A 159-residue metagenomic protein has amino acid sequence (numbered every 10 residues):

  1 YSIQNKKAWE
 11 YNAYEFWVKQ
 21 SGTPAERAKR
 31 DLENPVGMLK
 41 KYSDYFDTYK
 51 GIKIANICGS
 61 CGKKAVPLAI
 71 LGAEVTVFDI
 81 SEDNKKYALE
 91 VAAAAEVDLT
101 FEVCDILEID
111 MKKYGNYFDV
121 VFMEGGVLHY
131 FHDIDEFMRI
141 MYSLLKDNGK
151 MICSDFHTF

Functional and structural regions predicted by a protein language model:
Y1-P24: N-terminal, positively charged/glycine-rich alpha-helical extensions of SAM-dependent methyltransferases
G22-I52: Conserved alpha-helix/loop element of class I SAM-dependent methyltransferases that forms part of the SAM/SAH-binding
K53-I109: Class I SAM-dependent methyltransferase SAM/SAH-binding core
D83, I109, H129, T158-F159: Active-site loop signature of alpha/beta-hydrolase-fold enzymes
M111-V121: A short acidic, Gly/Pro-enriched loop at the edge of an enzyme's catalytic core that lines a small-molecule cofactor
D119-D135: A short SAM/SAH-binding and catalytic strip from SAM-dependent methyltransferases
D135-K150: A short glycine-rich, Lys/Arg-flanked "PGG" loop and its adjoining helix->strand segment in the class I
K150-F159: Conserved class I S-adenosyl-L-methionine
